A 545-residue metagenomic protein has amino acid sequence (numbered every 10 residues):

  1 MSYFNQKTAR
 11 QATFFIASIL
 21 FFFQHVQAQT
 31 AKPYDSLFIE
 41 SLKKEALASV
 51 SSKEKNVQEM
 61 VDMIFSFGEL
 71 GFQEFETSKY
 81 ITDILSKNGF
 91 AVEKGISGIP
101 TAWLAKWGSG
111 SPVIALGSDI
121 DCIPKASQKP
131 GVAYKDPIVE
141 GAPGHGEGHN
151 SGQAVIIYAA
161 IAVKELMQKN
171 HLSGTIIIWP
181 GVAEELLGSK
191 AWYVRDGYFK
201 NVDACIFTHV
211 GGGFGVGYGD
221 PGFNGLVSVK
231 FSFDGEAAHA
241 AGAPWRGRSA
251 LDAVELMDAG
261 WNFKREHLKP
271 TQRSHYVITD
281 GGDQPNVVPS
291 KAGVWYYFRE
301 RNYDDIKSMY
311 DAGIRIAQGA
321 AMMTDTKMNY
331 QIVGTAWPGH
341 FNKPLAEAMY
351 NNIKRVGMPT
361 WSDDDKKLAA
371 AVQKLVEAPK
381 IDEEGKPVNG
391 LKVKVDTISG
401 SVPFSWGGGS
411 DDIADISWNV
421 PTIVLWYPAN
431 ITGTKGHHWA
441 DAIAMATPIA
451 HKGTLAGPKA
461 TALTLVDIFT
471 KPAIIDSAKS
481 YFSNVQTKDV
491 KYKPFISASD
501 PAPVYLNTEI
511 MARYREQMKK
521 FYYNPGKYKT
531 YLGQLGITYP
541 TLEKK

Functional and structural regions predicted by a protein language model:
M1-A31: Bacterial Sec-dependent N-terminal signal peptides
Q29-H145, A154-G174: Acidic/His- and Gly-rich active-site-bordering loop/insert found across diverse amide/peptide-bond hydrolases
Y34, E255-K545: Metal-dependent amide/peptide-bond hydrolase catalytic core, centered on the "pita-bread" metallohydrolase fold
S49-K53, M60-M63, F67, I84-N88 (+9 more regions): Structured segments of extracytoplasmic/periplasmic soluble domains in secreted or envelope-associated proteins
I64, L85, A105, L116 (+9 more regions): Divalent metal-coordination and catalytic microenvironments
K94-G95, E184, G219-F223, P403-G407: Short Gly/Pro-enriched turn/cap motifs at secondary-structure boundaries
D121-K135, G222-S232, N430-H438: Acidic-glycine-rich active-site phosphate/pyrophosphate-binding loop
K135-G144, N150-S151, M167-P289, R299 (+1 more regions): Histidine/acidic-residue-rich, glycine-tolerant segments that coordinate divalent metal ions
